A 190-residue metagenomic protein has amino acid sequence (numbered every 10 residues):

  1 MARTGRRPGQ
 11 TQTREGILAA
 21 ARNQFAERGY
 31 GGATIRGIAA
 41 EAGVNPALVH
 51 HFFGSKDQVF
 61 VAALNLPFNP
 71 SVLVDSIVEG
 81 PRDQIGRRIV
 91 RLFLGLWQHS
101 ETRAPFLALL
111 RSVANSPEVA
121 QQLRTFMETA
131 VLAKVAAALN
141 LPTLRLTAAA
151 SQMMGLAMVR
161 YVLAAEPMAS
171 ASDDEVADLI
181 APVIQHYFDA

Functional and structural regions predicted by a protein language model:
M1-V44, G54-Q58: Basic, helix-initiating cap at the start of DNA-binding domains
A47: Key DNA-contact positions within bacterial/archaeal DNA-binding proteins
K56, P67, I85, E101 (+3 more regions): Hydrophobic/aromatic residues within well-ordered alpha-helical segments
V61-I89: Amphipathic alpha-helical linker/stalk segments
G86, V90, R103-F106: A general structural signal for well-ordered alpha-helical segments in protein cores
F93, F106-V113, A149-M153, A157: Short alpha-helical scaffolding segments that buttress acidic/His motifs in well-ordered protein cores
W97-E128: Amphipathic alpha-helical segments used for helix-helix packing
A120-T125, V135-Y187: Hydrophobic/aromatic-rich alpha-helical bundle segments in the mid-to-C-terminal region
